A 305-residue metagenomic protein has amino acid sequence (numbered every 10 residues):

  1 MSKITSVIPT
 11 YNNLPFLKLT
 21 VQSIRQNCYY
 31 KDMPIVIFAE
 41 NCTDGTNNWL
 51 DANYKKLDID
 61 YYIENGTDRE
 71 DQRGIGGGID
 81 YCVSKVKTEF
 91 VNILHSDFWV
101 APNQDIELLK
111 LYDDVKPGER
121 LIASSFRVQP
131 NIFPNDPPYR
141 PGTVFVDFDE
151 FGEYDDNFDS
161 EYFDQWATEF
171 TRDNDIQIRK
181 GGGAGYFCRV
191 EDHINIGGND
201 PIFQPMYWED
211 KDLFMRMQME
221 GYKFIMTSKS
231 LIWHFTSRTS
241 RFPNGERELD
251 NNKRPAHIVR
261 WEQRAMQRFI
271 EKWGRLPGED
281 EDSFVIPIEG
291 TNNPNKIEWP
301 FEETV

Functional and structural regions predicted by a protein language model:
Q22-D32: Short, acidic, metal-binding catalytic loop of nucleotide-sugar glycosyltransferases
A39-N48, G66-T67: A conserved acidic beta->alpha catalytic loop
G66-V86: Glycine-rich, basic loop-to-helix element that forms the pyrophosphate-binding segment of sugar-nucleotide handling
V91: Short aromatic/hydrophobic "clamp" motif used to bind/position activated sugar donors
L108, R179-G197, F203-L231: A short, conserved alpha-helix in the catalytic core of glycosyltransferases
L121-F145: Short beta-strand-to-loop element that shapes/binds the nucleotide-sugar donor at the catalytic cleft/hinge
N131, D212-T304: Active-site-adjacent helix/loop segment of glycosyltransferases that harbors family-specific signature motifs
Y154-C188, R254-A256: A recurrent flexible, glycine/aromatic-enriched loop bordering the glycosyltransferase active site that acts as
